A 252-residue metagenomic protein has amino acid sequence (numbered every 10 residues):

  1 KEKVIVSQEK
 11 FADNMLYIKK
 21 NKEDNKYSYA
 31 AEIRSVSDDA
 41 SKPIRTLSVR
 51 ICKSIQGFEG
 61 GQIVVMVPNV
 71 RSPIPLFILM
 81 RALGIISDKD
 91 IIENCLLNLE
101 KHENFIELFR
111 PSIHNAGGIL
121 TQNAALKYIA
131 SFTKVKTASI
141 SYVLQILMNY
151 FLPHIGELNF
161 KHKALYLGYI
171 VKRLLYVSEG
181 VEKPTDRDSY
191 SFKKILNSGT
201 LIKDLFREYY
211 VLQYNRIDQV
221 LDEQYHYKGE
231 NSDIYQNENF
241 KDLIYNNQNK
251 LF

Functional and structural regions predicted by a protein language model:
K1-F252: N-terminal non-catalytic structural scaffold regions of very large proteins
